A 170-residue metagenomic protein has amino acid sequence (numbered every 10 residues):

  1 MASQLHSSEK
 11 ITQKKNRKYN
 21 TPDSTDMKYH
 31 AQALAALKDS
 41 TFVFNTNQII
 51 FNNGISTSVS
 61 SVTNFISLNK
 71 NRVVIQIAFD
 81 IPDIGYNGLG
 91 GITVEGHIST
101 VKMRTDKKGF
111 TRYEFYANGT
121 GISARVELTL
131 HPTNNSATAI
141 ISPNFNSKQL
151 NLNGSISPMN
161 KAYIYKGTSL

Functional and structural regions predicted by a protein language model:
M1-K14: Bacterial Sec-dependent N-terminal signal peptides
T12-I84, L150-L152, Y163-G167: N-terminal secretory signal peptides
K28-A31, S61-N64, T93-M103, G121-E127: Short small/polar-residue motifs
I50-V59, N87-E95, E114-I122: Short, solvent-exposed secondary-structure boundary motifs
I66-F110: Mature extracytoplasmic domains of secretory-pathway proteins
T100-L170: Helix-rich interaction surfaces within compact, conserved domain-sized segments that mediate assembly or partner
